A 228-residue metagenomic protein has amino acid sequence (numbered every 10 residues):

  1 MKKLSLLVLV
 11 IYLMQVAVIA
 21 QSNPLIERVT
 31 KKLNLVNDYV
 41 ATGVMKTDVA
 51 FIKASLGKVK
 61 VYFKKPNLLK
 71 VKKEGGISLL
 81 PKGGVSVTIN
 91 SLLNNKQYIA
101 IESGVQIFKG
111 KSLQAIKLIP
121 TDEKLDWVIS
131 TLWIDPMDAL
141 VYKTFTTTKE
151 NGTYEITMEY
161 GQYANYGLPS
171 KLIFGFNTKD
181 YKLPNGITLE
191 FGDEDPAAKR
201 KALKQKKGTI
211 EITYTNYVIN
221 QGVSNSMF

Functional and structural regions predicted by a protein language model:
L4-V16: Sec-dependent N-terminal signal peptides
V16-A50: N-terminal leader/targeting segments and the immediate start of mature chains
P24, L92-E102, G152, K207-I212: A short, amphipathic edge element
R28, V59-K64, E155-A164: Extended lipid/amphipathic-ligand handling interfaces
K32-Y39, I52, K109-K111, M137 (+1 more regions): Edge/loop elements at the starts and ends of beta-strands within beta-rich repeat scaffolds
V36-D38, L56-K58, P66, K111-L113 (+2 more regions): Extracytoplasmic
D48-I107: An acidic-aromatic
S112-S226: Gly/Pro-enriched, hydrophobic low-complexity segments that function as extracytoplasmic propeptides/linkers
